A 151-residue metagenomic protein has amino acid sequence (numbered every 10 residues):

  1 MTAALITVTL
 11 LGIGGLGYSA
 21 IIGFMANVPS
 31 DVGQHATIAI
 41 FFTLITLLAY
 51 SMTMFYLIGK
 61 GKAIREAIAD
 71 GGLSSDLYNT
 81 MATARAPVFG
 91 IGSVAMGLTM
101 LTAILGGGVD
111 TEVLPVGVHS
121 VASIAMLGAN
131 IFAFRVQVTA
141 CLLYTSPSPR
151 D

Functional and structural regions predicted by a protein language model:
M1-F42, G107-D110: Long, highly hydrophobic alpha-helical transmembrane signal-anchor segments
L5-L11, A86-G97: Select subsegments of transmembrane alpha-helices in polytopic membrane proteins, especially boundary-proximal
G14, I21-F24, V118-F134: Extended, helix-rich structural scaffolds rather than catalytic motifs
I38-K60, G128-R135: Hydrophobic alpha-helical membrane-embedded segments
A67-V88: Short membrane-interface loop/juxtamembrane segments of multi-pass integral membrane proteins
G92-E112: Alpha-helical transmembrane segments and their membrane-interface junctions in multi-pass membrane proteins
Y144-D151: Conserved small/polar residues in nucleotide/adenosyl-binding loops
